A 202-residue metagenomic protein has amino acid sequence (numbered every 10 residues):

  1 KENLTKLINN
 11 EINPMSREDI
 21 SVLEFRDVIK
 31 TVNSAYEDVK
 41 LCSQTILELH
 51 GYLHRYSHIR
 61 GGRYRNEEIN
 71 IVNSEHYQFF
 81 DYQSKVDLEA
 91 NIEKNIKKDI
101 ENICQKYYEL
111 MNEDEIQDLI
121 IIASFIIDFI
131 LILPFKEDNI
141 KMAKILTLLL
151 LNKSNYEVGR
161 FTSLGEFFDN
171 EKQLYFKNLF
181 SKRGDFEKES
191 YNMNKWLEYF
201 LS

Functional and structural regions predicted by a protein language model:
K1-S202: FIC/Doc superfamily catalytic core
